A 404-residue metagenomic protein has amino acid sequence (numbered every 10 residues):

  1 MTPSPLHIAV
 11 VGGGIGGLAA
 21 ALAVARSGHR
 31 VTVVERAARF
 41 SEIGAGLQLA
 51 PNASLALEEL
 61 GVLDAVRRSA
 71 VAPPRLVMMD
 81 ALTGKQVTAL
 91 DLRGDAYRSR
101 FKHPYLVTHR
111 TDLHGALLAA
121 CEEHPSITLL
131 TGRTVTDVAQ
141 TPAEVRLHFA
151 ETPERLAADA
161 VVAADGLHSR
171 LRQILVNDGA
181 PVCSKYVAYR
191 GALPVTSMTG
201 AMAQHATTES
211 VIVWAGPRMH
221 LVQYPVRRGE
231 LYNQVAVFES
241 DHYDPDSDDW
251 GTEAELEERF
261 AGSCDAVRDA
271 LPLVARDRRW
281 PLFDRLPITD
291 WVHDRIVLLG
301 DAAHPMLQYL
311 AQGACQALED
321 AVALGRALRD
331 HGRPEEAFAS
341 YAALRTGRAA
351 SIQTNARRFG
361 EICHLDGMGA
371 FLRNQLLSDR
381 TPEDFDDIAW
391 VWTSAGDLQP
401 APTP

Functional and structural regions predicted by a protein language model:
T2-I8, A25, A50-T196, D241-E257 (+1 more regions): Conserved N-terminal helical subregion
A9, G13-R26, R30-A37, V162-A163 (+5 more regions): Conserved mid-domain beta->alpha element of the FAD-binding
A38-A56: Conserved N-terminal glycine-rich FAD pyrophosphate-binding loop of Rossmann-like flavoproteins
F40-S41, R170-L171, P305-L307: Catalytic P-loop NTPase motifs of RecA-like helicase/translocase cores
R68-V71, T128, Q204, A261-R276 (+1 more regions): Acidic/histidine metal-binding catalytic segments
C183, A206-S210, L231, D265-P281: A short coil-to-beta-strand element that immediately follows conserved catalytic motifs
A206-Y243, F260-A261, L282: Active-site substrate-recognition segment that forms the wall of the catalytic cavity or substrate channel
H304-P305, V322-D330, H364-P404: C-terminal lid/capping helical subdomain adjacent to the catalytic/cofactor pocket in oxidative enzymes
